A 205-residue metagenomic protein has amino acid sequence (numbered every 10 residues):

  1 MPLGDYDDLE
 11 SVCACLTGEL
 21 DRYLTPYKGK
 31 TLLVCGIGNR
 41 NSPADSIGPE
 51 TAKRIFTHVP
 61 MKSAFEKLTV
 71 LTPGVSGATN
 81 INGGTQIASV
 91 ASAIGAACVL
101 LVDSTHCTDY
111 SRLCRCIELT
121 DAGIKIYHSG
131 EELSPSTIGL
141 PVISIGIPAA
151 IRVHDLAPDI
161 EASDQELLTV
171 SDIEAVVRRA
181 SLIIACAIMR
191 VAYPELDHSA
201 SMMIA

Functional and structural regions predicted by a protein language model:
M1-G29: Extended, charged alpha/beta regions that create polyanion-binding interfaces
M1-P2, T31-S42, V70-G74: Short glycine-rich or small-residue beta-strand-to-loop segments that form or flank ligand, phosphate, metal/Fe-S
C35, N39-A64: Glycine-rich phosphate/diphosphate-binding loop of Rossmann-like nucleotide-binding domains
C35-I37, T72, L101-D103, S144-P148: Short beta-strand segments
K62-S76: Short helix-loop-beta-strand segments that form the rim/entrance of peptidase-like active sites
G84-L133: Glycine-rich phosphate-binding loop
S129-A150: Short, flexible loop segments at boundaries between secondary-structure elements
I143-A205: C-terminal functional extensions of proteins
